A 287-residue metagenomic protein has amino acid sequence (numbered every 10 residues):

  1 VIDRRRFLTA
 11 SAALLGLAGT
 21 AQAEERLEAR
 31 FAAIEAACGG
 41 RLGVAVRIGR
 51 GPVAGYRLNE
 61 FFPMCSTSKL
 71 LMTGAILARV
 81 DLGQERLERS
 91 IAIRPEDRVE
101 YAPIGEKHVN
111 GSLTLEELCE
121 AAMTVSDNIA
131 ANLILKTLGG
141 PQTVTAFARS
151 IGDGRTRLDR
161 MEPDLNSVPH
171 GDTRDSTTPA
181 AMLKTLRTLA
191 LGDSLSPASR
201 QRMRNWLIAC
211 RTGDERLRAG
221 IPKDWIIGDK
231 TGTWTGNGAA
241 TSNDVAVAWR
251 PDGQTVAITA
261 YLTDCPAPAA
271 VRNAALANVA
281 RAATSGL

Functional and structural regions predicted by a protein language model:
V1-D3, S11-L17: N-terminal secretory signal peptides
I2, R6-L8, E24-I34, V53 (+5 more regions): Structured C-terminal helix/loop/strand segments within mature extracytoplasmic catalytic/sensor domains
T20-Q22: Sec/Tat signal peptide C-region and signal peptidase I cleavage site
A36-F61, E85: Short, conserved catalytic-motif segment at the N-terminal edge
R41, L133-S194: Mid-domain, small-residue-enriched loop/turn segments at the edges of structured enzyme/sensor domains
P63-I91, I258: Active-site SXXK
A78-D97, T145, S196-S199: Short, well-structured active-site flanking segments
R98-L133, P141, D175: Conserved catalytic neighborhood of penicillin-recognizing serine enzymes
